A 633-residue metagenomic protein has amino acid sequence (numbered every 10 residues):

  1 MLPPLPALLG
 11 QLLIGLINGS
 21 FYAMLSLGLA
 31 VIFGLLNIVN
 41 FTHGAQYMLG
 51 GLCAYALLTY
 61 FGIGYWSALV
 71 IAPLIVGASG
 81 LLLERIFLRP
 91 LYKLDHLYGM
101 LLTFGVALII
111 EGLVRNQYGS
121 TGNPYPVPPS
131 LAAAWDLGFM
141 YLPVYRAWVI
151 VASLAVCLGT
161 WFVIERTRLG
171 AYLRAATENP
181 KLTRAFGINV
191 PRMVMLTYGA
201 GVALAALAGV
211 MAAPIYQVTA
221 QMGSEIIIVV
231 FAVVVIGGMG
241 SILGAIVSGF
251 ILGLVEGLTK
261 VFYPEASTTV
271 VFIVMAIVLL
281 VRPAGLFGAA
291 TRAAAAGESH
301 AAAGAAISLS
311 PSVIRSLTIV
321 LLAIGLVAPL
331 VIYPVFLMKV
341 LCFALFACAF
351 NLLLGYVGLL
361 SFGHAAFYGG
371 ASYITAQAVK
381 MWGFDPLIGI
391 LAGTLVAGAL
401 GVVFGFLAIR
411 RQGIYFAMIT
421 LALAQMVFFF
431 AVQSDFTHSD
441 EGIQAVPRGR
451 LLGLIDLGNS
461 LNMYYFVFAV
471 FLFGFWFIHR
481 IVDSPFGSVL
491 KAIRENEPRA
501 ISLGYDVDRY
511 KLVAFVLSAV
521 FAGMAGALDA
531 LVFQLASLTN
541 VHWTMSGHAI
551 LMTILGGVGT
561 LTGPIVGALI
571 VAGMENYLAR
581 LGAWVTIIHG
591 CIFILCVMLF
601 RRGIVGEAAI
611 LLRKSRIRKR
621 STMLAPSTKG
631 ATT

Functional and structural regions predicted by a protein language model:
L5-G10, A30-V39, Y55-S67, I324-F336 (+3 more regions): Short, hydrophobic transmembrane alpha-helix segments
L5-I14, F61-S67, Y92-L94, W135-V149 (+8 more regions): Interfacial loop-to-helix junctions that mark the boundaries of transmembrane helices in multi-pass membrane
A7-G10, C53, Y60, A213 (+5 more regions): Interhelical loop and adjacent transmembrane-helix boundary motif in polytopic membrane transport permeases
N18-G19, M140-V218, I242-V247, V313 (+1 more regions): Helix-loop-helix "hairpin" substructures at the membrane interface of multi-pass membrane proteins
N18-L29, V39-Y60, S79, L83 (+12 more regions): Hydrophobic alpha-helical segments within and immediately flanking transmembrane helices of multi-pass membrane proteins
S20, L29-G51, Y65, K93-Y98 (+13 more regions): Short, non-helical or kinked segments that cap or interrupt transmembrane helices
F21, L97-G122, S267-T269, A295-T633: Transmembrane alpha-helices and adjacent helix-loop boundaries
A23, L27, V31, L35 (+25 more regions): Hydrophobic positions within alpha-helical transmembrane segments of bacterial inner-membrane proteins
